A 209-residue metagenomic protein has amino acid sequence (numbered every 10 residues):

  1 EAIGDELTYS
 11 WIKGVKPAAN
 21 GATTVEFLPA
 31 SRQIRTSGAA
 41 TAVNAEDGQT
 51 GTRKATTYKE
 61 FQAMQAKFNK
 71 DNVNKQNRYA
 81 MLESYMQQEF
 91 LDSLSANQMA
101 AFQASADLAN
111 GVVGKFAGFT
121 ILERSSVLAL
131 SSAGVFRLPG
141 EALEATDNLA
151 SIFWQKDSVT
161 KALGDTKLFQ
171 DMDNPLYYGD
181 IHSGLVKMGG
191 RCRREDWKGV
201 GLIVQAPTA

Functional and structural regions predicted by a protein language model:
E1-K70, I203-A209: Alpha-helical scaffold segments that mediate packing/assembly in large oligomeric complexes
G14, P29, N72, K115-G118 (+1 more regions): Glycine-centered flexibility motif
G14-P17, T24-E26, A30-R32, K75 (+2 more regions): Internal, well-folded beta-alpha domain core
V43-T56, D92-A209: Sequence/fold signature of self-assembling virion shell proteins
K59-N97: Structured, hydrophobic secondary-structure cores that serve as assembly/anchoring elements
